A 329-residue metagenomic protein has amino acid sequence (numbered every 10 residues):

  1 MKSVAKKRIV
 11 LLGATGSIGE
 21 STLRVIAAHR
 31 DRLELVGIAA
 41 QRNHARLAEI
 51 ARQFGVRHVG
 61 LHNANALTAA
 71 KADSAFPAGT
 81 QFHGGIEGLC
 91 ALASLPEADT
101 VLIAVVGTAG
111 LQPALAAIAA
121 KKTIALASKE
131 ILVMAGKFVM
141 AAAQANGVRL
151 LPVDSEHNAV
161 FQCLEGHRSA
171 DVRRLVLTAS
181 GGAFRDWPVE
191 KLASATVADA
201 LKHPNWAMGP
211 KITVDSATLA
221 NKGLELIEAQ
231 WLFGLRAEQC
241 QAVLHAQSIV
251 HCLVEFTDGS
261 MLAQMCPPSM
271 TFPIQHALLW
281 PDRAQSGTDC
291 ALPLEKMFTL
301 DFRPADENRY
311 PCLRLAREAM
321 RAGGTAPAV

Functional and structural regions predicted by a protein language model:
M1-V329: Catalytic, metal-anchored helix/loop core of enzyme active sites in primary metabolism
